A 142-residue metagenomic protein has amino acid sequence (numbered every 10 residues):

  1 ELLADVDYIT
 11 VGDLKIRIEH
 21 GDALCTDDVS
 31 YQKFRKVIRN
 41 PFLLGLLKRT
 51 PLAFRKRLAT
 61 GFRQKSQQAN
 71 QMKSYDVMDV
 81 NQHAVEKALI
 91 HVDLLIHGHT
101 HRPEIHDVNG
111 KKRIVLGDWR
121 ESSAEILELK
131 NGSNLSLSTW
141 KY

Functional and structural regions predicted by a protein language model:
E1-A88: Conserved catalytic scaffold of divalent metal-dependent phosphoesterases
L3-A4, I18-E19, L94-H99, I114-G117: Active-site neighborhood of phospho(di)ester-bond hydrolases with catalytic His/Asp-centered motifs
I9-G12, D107-Y142: Binuclear metal-dependent phosphoesterase catalytic core
L14-K15, H91-D93, K111: Short coil/turn segments at beta-strand junctions that form active-site/ligand-binding loops
L24-T26, V92-D107, E121-S123: Active-site environment of divalent metal-dependent phosphoester hydrolases
K73, V77-V80, V92, H97 (+1 more regions): Short amphipathic alpha-helical interaction segments
V85, P103, L135-L137: Generic preference for hydrophobic/aromatic residues in regular secondary structure cores
